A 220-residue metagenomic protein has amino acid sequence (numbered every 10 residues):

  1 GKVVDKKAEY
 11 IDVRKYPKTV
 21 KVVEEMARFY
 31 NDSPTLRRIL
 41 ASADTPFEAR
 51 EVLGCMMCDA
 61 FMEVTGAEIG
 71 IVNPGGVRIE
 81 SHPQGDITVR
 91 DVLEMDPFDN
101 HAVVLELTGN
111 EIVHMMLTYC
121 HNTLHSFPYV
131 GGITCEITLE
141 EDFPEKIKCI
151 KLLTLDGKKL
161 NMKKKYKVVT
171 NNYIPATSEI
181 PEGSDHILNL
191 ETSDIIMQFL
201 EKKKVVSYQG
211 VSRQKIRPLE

Functional and structural regions predicted by a protein language model:
G1-E220: Catalytic centers of hydrolytic enzymes
